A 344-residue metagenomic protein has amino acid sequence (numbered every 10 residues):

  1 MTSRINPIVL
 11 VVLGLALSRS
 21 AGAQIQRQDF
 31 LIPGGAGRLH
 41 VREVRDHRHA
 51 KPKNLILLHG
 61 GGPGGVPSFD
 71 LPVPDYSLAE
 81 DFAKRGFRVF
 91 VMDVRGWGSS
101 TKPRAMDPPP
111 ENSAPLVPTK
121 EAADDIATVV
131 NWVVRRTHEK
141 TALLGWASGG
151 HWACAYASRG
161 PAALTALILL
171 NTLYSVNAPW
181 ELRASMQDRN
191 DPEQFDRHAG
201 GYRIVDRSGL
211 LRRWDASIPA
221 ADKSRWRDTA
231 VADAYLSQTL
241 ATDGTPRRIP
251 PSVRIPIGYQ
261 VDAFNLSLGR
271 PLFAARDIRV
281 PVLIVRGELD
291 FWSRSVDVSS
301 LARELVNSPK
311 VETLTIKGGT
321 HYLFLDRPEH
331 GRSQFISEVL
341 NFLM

Functional and structural regions predicted by a protein language model:
Q24-R48: N-terminal cap/lid segment of alpha/beta-hydrolase-fold proteins
K51-G60: Short beta-strand element of the alpha/beta-hydrolase
P74-R104, P108: Conserved alpha/beta-hydrolase
K120-T141: Conserved acidic catalytic loop of the alpha/beta-hydrolase fold
A178, L182-L283: Alpha/beta-hydrolase
F291-D297: Conserved alpha/beta-hydrolase "acid-adjacent" motif
V306-Y322: Catalytic histidine neighborhood in serine/cysteine hydrolases with alpha/beta-hydrolase-type architecture
G319-R332: Catalytic histidine-centered segment of alpha/beta-hydrolase-like enzymes
